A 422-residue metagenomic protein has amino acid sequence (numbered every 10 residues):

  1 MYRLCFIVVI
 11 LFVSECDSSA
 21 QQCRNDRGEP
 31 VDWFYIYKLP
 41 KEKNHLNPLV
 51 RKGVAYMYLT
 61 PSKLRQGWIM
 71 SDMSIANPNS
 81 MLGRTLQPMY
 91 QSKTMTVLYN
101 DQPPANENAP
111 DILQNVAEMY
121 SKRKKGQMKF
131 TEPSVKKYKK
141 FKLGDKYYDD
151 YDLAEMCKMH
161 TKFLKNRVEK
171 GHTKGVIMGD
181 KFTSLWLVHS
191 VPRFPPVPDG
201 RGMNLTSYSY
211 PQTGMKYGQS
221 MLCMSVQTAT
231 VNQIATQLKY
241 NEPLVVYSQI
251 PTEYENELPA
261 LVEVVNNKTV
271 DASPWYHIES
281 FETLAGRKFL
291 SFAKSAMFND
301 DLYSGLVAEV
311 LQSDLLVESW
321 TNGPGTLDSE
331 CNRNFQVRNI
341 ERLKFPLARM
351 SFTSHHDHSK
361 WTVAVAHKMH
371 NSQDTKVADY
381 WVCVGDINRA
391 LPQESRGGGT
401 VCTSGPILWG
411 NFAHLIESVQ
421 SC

Functional and structural regions predicted by a protein language model:
Y2-C422: PLD/PLD-like phosphodiesterase catalytic module centered on the HKD motif
